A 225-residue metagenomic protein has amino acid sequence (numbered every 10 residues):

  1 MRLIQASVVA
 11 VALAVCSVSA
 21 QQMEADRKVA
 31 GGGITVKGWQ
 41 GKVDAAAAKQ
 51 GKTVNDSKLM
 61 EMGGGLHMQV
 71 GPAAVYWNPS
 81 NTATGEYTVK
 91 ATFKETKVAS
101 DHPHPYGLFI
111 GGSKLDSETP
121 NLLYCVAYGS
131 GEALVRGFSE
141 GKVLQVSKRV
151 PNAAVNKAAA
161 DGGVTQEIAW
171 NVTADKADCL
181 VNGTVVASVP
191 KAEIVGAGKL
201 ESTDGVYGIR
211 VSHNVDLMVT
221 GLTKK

Functional and structural regions predicted by a protein language model:
M1-V8: Bacterial N-terminal signal peptides that target proteins for export
V9-S19: Hydrophobic h-region of N-terminal signal peptides that target proteins for export in Gram-negative bacteria
Q21-A99: Low-complexity, Ser/Thr/Pro/Gly-rich disordered linker/stalk regions
V70-K142: Secretory/extracellular carbohydrate-interaction modules and structurally similar beta-sandwich "look-alikes"
V75-N81, N152-A160, G208-I209: Beta-strand-rich interaction surfaces with strong enrichment in secreted/lumenal proteins
G141-E167: Short, aromatic/His-centered strand-loop micro-motif at the edge of beta-sheets
A160-I194: Carbohydrate-binding surfaces in secreted/extracellular proteins
V189-T220: Flexible glycan-contacting loops in extracellular carbohydrate-active proteins
